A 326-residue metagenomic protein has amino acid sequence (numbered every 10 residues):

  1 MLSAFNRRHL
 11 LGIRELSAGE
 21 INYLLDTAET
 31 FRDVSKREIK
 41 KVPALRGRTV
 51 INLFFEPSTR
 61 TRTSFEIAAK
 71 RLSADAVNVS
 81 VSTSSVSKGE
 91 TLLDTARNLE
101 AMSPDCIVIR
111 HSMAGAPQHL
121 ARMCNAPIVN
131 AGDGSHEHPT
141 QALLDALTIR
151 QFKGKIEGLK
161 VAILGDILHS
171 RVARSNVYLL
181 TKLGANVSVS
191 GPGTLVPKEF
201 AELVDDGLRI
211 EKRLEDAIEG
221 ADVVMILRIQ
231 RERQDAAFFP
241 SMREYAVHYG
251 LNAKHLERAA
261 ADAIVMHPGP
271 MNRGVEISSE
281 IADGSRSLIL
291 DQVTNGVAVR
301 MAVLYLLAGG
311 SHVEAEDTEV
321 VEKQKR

Functional and structural regions predicted by a protein language model:
M1-I67: Positively charged, low-complexity intrinsically disordered leader regions
I39-R150, R273: Phosphate/diphosphate ligand-binding glycine-rich loop within oxidoreductases
F55-I67, Q151-L227: Glycine-rich phosphate/diphosphate-binding loop of Rossmann-like nucleotide-binding domains
L72, M123-N125, L183, V204-D206 (+2 more regions): Short, structured coil segments at secondary-structure junctions
A201-E280: Rossmann-like adenosine-cofactor binding region
D262-M266, M271-R300, Y305-L307: Rossmann-like dinucleotide-binding domain for NAD(H)/NADP(H)
E314-K325: Short, low-complexity, charge-dense intrinsically disordered segments
